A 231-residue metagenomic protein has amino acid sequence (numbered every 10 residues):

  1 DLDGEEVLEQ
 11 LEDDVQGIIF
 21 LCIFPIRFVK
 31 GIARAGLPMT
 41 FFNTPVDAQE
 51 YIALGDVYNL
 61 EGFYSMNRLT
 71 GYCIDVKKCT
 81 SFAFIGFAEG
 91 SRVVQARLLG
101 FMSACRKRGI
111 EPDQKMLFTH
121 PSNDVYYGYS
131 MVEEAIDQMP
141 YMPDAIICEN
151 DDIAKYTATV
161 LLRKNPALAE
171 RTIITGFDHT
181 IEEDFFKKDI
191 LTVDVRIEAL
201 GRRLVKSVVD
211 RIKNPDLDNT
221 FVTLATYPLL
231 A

Functional and structural regions predicted by a protein language model:
D1-G71, D137, Y141: Alpha-helical recognition/docking segments in bacterial nutrient-uptake and carbohydrate-utilization systems
D1-L2, A83, M102-Y129, P228: Short beta-strand elements in bilobed, periplasmic/extracellular small-molecule ligand-binding domains
E12-C22, T40, S81-G86, F118 (+2 more regions): Periplasmic-binding protein-like
I18, M39, C73-I74, G86 (+6 more regions): Hydrophobic structural packing positions in well-ordered secondary structure
F24-P25, G90, R97, D152-A154: Alpha-helix capping/helix-boundary segments
D47, A53-F84, L99, S103 (+3 more regions): Hydrophobic alpha-helical segments within soluble ligand-binding/sensing domains
L54-G55, E134-A231: Flexible loop/turn connectors
R68-I110, D216-A231: An alpha-beta-alpha
